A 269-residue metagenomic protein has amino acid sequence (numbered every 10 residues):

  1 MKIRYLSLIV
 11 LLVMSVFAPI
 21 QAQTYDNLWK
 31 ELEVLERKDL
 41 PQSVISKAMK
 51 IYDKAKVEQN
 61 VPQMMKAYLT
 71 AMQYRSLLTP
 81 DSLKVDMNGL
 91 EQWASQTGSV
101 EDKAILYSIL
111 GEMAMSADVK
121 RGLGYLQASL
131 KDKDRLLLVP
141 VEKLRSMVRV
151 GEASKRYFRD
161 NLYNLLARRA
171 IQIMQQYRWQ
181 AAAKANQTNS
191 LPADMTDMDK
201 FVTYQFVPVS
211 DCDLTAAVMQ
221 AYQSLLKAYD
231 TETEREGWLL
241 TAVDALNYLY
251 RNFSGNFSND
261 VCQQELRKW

Functional and structural regions predicted by a protein language model:
M1-D26: Bacterial Sec-dependent N-terminal signal peptides
T24-W269: Extracytoplasmic/secretory-pathway proteins
